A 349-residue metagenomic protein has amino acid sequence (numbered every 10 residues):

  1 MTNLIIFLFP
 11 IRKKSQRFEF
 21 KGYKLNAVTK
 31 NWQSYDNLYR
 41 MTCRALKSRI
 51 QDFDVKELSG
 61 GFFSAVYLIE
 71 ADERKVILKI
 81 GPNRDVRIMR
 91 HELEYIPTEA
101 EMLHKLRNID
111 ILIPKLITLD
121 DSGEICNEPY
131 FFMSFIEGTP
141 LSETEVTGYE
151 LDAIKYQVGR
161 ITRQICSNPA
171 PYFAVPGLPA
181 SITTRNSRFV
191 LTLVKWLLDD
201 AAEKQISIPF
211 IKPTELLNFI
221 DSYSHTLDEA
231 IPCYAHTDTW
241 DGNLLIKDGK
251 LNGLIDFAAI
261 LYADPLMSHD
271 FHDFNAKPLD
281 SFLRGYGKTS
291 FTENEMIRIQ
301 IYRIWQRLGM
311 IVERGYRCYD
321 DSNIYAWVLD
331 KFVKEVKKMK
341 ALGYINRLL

Functional and structural regions predicted by a protein language model:
L8, F18-A27, G343-L349: Phosphate/pyrophosphate-binding loops and the adjoining catalytic core of nucleotide-dependent enzymes
K13-K14: Polybasic, lysine-rich low-complexity intrinsically disordered segments
S34-Q51, E124, T144, Y156 (+3 more regions): An alpha-helical support segment within catalytic cores of ATP-dependent transferases
K56-R188: ATP-binding pocket architecture of kinase catalytic cores
E229-A235, W240-Q300: Active-site Asp-x-Gly
Q300-V312: Hydrophobic alpha-helical segments that form the core of small-molecule binding pockets and/or dimer interfaces
G315-D330: Hydrophobic/aromatic-rich alpha-helical bundle segments in the mid-to-C-terminal region
